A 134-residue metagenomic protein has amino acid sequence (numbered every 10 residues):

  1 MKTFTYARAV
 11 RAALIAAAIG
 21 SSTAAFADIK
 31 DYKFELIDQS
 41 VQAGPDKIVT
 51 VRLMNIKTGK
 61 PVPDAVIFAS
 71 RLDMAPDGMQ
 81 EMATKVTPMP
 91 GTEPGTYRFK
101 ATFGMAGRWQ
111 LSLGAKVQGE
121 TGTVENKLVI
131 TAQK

Functional and structural regions predicted by a protein language model:
M1-A7: N-terminal secretory signal peptides that target proteins for export/translocation
A7-A16: Sec-dependent N-terminal signal peptides
S22-A24: N-terminal signal peptide c-region/cleavage motif recognized by signal peptidases
A27-A106, Q110-K134: Contiguous segments within soluble domain cores/interaction surfaces
